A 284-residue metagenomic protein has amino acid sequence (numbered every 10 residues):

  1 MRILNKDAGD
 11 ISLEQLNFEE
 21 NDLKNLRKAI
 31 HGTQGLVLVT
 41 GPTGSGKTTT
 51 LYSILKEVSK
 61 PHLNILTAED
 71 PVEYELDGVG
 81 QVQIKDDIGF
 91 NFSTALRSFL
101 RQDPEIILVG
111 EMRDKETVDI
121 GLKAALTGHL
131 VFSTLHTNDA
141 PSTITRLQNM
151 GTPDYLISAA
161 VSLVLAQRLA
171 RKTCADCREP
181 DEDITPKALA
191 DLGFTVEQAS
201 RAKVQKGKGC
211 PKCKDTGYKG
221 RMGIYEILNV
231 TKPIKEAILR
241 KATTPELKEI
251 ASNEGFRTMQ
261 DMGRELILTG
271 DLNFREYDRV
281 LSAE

Functional and structural regions predicted by a protein language model:
M1-E284: Short, flexible helix-loop junctions that flank or precede catalytic/ligand sites
